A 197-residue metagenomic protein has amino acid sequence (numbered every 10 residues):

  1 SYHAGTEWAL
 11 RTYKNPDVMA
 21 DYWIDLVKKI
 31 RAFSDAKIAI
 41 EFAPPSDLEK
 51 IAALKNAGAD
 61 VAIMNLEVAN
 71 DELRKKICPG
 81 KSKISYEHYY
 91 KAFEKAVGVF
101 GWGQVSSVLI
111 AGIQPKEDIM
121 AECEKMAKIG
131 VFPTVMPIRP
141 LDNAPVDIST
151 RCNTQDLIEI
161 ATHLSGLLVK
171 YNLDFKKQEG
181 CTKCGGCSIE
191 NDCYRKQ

Functional and structural regions predicted by a protein language model:
S1-V61, E67-E72, Y86, S107: Conserved Radical SAM active-site core
A4-W8, F42-S46, V68-N70, A111-P115 (+2 more regions): Active-site-proximal loop/turn and secondary-structure-junction residues that shape catalytic pockets, frequently
E7-R11, E72-I77, D142-D147: A short acidic, helix-capping loop that chelates divalent metal ions and anchors anionic groups
K14-Y22, G80-H88, Q114, D118 (+1 more regions): Alpha-helix N-cap and loop-to-helix initiation/capping positions
F33, K91, K95, V99 (+1 more regions): Auxiliary Fe-S-binding modules of radical SAM enzymes
N56-A62, A127-F132: Glycine-enriched alpha-helix->loop->beta-strand junction motifs that scaffold or abut catalytic
V99, Q104-V105: A contiguous binding-surface segment within folded domains or other stable secondary-structure elements
